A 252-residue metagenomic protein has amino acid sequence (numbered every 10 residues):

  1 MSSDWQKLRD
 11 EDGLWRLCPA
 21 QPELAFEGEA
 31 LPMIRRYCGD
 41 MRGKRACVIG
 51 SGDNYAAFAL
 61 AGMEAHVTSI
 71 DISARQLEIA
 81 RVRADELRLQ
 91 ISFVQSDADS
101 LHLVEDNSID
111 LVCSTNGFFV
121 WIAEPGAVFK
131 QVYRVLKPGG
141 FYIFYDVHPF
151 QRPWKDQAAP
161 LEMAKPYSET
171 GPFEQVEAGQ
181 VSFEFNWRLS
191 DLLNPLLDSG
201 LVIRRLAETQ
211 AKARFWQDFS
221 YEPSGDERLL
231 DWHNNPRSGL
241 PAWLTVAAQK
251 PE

Functional and structural regions predicted by a protein language model:
M1-R42, Y55-A59, Q76: Conserved class I S-adenosyl-L-methionine
R45-S100: Class I SAM-dependent methyltransferase SAM/SAH-binding core
D99, L103-L111: A short acidic, Gly/Pro-enriched loop at the edge of an enzyme's catalytic core that lines a small-molecule cofactor
D110-P125: A short SAM/SAH-binding and catalytic strip from SAM-dependent methyltransferases
G126-F141: A short glycine-rich, Lys/Arg-flanked "PGG" loop and its adjoining helix->strand segment in the class I
F141-P172: Conserved class I S-adenosyl-L-methionine
S182-L206: Short alpha-helix
S199-L201, E222-L229, N234-E252: Core SAM-dependent methyltransferase catalytic element
